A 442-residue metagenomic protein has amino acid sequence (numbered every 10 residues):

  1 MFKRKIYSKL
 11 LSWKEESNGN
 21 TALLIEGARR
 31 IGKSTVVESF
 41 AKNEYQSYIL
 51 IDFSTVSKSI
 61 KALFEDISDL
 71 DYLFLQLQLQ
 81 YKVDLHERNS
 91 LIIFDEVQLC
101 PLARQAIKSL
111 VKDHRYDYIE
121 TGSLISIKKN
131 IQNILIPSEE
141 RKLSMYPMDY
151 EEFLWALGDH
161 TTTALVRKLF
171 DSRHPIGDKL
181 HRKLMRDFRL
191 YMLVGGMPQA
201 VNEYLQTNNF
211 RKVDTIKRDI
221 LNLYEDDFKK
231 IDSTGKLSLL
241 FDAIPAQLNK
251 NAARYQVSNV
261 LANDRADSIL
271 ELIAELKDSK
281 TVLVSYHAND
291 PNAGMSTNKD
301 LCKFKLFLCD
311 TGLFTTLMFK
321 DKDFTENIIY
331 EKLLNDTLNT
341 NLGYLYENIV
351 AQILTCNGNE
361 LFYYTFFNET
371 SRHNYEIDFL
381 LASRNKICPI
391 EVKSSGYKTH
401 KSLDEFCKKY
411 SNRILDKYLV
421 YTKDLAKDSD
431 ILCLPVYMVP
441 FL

Functional and structural regions predicted by a protein language model:
F2-S17: Pre-Walker A adenine-sensing motif
K14-E15, T21, R30, S39 (+2 more regions): A cross-kingdom feature that marks ATP-driven nucleic-acid transaction machinery
I25: Hydrophobic anchor at the beta1->P-loop junction of P-loop NTPases
K33: Conserved lysine of the Walker
T55-E87: Short glycine-rich substrate-engagement loop in P-loop NTPases that contacts/grips substrate
I93, D117-S123, S144: Structural recognition of the conserved hydrophobic beta-strand(s) that form the central parallel beta-sheet of P-loop
S109, S126-K142, L154-D159: Short regulatory helix/loop adjacent to the ATP-binding pocket of P-loop NTPases
H160-Y346, F367: Interdomain hinge/linker elements that couple catalytic modules in large macromolecular machines
